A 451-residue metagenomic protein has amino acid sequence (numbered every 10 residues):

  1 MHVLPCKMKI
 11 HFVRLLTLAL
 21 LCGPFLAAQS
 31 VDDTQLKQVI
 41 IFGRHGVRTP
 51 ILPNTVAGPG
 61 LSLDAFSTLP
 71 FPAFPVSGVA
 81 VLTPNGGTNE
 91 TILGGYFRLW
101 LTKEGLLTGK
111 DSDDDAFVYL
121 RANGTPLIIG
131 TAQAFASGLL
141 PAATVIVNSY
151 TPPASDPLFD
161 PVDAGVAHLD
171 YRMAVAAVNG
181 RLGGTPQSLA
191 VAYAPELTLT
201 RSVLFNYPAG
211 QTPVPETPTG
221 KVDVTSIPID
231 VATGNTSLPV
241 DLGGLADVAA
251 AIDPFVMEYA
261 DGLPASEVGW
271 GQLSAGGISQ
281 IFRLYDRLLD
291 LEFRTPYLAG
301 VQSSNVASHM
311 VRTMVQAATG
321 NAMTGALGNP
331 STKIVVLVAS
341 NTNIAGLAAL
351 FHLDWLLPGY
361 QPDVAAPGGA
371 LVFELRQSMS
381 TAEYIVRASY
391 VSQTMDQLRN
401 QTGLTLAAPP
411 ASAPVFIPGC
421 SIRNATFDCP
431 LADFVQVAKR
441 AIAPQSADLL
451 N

Functional and structural regions predicted by a protein language model:
H2-V3, L20-C22, A249, A441: Compositionally biased non-globular segments, especially hydrophobic aliphatic-rich helices of signal peptides
V3, A27-Q29: Enriched but not universal
V3-L16: Bacterial N-terminal signal peptides that target proteins for export
R14-P24: Bacterial N-terminal signal peptides
Q29-F117, N123-V335, A339-N451: Signature for phosphate-centric chemistry
